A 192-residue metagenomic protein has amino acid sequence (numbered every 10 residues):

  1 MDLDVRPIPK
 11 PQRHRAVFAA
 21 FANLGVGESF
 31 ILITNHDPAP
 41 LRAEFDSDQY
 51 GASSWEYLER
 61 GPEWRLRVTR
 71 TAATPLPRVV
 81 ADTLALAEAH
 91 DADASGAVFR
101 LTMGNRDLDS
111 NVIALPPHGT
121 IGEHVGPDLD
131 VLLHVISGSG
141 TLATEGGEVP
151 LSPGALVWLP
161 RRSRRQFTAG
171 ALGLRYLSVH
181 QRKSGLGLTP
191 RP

Functional and structural regions predicted by a protein language model:
M1-I8, I31, D82-A85, F99-R100 (+1 more regions): Short amphipathic
M1-R78: Positively charged, polar, low-complexity stretches
T69-N111, G122-E123, R191-P192: A short, N-terminal "cap"/entry segment at the start of jelly-roll beta-barrel domains of the cupin/DSBH fold
A114-P116, V125-L142: Short, conserved beta-strand element in jelly-roll/cupin
G146-R161: Short acidic-glycine-tyrosine-enriched beta hairpin
Q166-P192: Double-stranded beta-helix
